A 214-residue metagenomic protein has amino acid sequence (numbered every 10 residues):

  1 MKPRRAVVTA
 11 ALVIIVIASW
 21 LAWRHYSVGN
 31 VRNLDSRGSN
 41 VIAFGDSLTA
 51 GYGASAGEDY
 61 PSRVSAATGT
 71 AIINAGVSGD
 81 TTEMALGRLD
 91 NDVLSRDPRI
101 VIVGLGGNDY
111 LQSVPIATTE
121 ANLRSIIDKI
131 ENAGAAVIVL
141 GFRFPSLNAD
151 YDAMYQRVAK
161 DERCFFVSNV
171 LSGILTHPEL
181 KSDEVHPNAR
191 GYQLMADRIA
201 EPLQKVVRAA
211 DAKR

Functional and structural regions predicted by a protein language model:
M1-V31: Short coil-to-helix leader/linker segments, especially the first N-terminal amphipathic alpha-helix with its helix
K2-T9, V16, A66-A67, G87-R214: Alpha-helical cap/lid subdomain in secreted, periplasmic, or secretory-pathway luminal O-acyl-processing enzymes
S19-W23, V77-T82, P115-I116, R143-S146: Short, flexible loop segments at the rims of nucleotide/cofactor-binding pockets, characterized by
L21-T81, R88-D97: Serine-esterase "nucleophile elbow" of acetyl-processing enzymes
